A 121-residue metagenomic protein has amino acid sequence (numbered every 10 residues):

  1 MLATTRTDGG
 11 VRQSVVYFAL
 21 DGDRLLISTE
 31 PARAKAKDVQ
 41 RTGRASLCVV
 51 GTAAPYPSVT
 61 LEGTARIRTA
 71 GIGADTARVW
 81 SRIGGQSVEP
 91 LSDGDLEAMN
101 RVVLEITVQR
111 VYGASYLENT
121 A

Functional and structural regions predicted by a protein language model:
M1-P31, K37-V39, A45-V49, S58-T60: Short beta-strand segments
T7, T52, A70: Residues that form or immediately flank small-molecule/cofactor binding pockets and catalytic motifs
A32-R33, E89: Structural motif corresponding to alpha-helix initiation and N-cap regions
R33-K35, A54, T120: Short, surface-exposed beta-strand-loop junctions and turns on beta-sheet-rich folds
Q40-R41, E97: Alpha-helix boundary recognition
R41-T42, I106: A short, compositionally biased
G51-T52, V108: Short secondary-structure boundary segments
P57-A121: Charged, gly/pro-rich active-site loop segments
